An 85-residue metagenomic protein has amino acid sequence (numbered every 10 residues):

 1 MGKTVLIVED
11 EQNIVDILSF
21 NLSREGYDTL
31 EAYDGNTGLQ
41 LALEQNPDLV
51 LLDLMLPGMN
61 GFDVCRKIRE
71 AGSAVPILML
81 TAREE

Functional and structural regions predicted by a protein language model:
E9: Conserved acidic carboxylate
V15, P57, A71, E85: The feature encodes the CheY-like receiver
D16-R24: Charged docking surfaces used in two-component/phosphorelay signaling
G26-Y33, L41: Short hydrophobic/Thr-rich beta-strand motif most characteristic of the beta2 strand and flanking loop of CheY-like
D34-T37, N60-D63: Acidic catalytic/metal-coordinating carboxylates
L43-Q45, K67-A74: Conserved phosphotransfer cores of two-component systems
Q45-L51, L56: Active-site beta3 strand of CheY-like receiver
